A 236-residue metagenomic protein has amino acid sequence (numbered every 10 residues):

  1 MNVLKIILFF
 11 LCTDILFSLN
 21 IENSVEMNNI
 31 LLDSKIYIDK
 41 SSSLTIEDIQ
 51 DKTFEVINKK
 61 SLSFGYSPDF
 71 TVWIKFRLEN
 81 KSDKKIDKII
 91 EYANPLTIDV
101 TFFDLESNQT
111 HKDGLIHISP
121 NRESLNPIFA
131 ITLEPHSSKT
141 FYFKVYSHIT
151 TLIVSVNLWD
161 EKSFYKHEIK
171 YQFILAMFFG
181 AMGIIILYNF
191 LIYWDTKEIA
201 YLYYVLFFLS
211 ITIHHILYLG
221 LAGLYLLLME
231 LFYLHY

Functional and structural regions predicted by a protein language model:
M1-F9: Sec-dependent signal peptide recognition, specifically the positively charged N-region followed immediately by
V3, S61-G65, I116-P120, L175 (+2 more regions): Short, well-ordered helical secondary-structure segments
C12-L16: N-terminal signal peptide c-region/cleavage motif recognized by signal peptidases
L19-Y171: Soluble non-transmembrane domains of integral membrane proteins
Y165-Y236: Individual alpha-helical transmembrane segments in multi-pass integral membrane proteins
